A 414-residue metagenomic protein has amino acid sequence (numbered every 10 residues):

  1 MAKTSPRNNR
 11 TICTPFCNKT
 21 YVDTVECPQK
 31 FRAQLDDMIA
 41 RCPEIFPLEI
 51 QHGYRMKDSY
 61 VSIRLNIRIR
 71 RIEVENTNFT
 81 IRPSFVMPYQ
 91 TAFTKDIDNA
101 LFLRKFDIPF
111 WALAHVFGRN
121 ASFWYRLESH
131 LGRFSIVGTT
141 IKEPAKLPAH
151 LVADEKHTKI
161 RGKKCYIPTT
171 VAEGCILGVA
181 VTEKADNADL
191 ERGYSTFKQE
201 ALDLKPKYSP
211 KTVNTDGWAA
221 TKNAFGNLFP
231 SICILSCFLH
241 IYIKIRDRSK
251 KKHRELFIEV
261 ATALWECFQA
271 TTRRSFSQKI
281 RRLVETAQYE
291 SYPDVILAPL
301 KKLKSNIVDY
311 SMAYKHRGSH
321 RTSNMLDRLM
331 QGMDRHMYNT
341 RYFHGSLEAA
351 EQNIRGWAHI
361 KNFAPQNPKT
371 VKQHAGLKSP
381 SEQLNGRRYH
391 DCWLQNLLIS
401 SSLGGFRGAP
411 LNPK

Functional and structural regions predicted by a protein language model:
M1-M87, T340: Short, conserved DNA-binding cores of transcription-related domains
A2-S5, Q199-N214, T221-A350: Extended amphipathic alpha-helical interaction segments
V22, L297-K301, S305-R328, G332 (+4 more regions): C-terminal domain-tail junction helix/linker
R64-I69, I160-Y166, L326: Short, flexible loop/turn motifs enriched in small residues
R71, E75-G162: Short, positively charged, Gly/Tyr-enriched micro-motifs that form contact patches at catalytic or ligand/partner
A100, L113, D154, G174 (+5 more regions): Mobile genetic element proteins and their domesticated derivatives, centered on retroelements and DNA transposons
F102, K244, E266, R335 (+1 more regions): Short, hydrophobic/amphipathic alpha-helical patches that form generic packing surfaces within helical domains
R126-T212, A219, N223-A224: RNase H-like nuclease fold core
